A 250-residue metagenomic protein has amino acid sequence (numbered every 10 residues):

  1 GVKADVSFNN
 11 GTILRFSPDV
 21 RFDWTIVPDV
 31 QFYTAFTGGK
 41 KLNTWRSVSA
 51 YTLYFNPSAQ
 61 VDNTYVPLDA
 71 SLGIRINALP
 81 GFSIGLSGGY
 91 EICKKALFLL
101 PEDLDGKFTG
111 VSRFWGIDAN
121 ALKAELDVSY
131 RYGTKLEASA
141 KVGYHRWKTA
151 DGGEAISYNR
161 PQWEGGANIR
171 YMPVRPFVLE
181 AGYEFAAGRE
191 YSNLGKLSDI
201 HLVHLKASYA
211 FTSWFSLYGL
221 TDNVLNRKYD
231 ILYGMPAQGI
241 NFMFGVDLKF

Functional and structural regions predicted by a protein language model:
V2-N10, F36-L42, S49-T52, Y90-K94 (+4 more regions): Transmembrane beta-strands of outer-membrane beta-barrel pores
A4, V20-W24, L72-I76, L126-Y130 (+4 more regions): Residues on the lipid-exposed face of transmembrane beta-strands in outer-membrane beta-barrel proteins
N10-S17, W45-Y51, A96-D105, H145 (+3 more regions): Outer-membrane beta-barrel translocator domains and adjoining extracellular loop/strand segments of Gram-negative
T12-P18, T64-A70, D118-A124, S157-G165 (+2 more regions): Residues that define the transmembrane beta-barrel architecture of outer-membrane proteins
P28-F32, P80-G85, T134-A140, R175-E180 (+1 more regions): Repeated loop/turn-to-beta-strand initiation elements of outer-membrane beta-barrel proteins
A59-N63, S71-R75, G85-K135, S139 (+2 more regions): Outer membrane beta-barrel strand-and-loop segments of large Gram-negative receptors, especially TonB-dependent
W147-T149, N159-A210, N226, D230: C-terminal beta-barrel architecture of Gram-negative outer-membrane proteins
W214, Y218, A237-F250: Outer-membrane beta-barrel "beta-signal"
